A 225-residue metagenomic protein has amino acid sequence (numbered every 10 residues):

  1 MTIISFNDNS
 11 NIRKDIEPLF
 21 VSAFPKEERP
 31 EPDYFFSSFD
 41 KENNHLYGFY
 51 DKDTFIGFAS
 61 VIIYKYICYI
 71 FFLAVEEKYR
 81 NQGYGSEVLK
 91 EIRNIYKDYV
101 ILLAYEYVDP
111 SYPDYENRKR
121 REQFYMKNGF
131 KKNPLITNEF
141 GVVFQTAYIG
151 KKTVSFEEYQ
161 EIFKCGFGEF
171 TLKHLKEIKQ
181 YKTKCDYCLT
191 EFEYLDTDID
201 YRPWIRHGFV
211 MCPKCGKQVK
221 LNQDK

Functional and structural regions predicted by a protein language model:
M1-P30, Y34, E158-I162: Short amphipathic alpha-helix that is part of the acyltransferase structural core
S38-G48: A short helix-loop-beta-strand connector motif used in the catalytic cores of GNAT acetyltransferases and, in some
G48, T54-I62, Y66-A74: Conserved beta-strand in the GNAT
V75, N81-I95: Conserved acetyl-CoA-binding loop-helix of GNAT-fold acetyltransferases
Y96-N117: Conserved GNAT acetyl-CoA-binding A-motif
C185-C188, C212-C215: Short cysteine-rich clusters marking metal-coordination/redox-active sites
F192, V219: Cys/His-rich microdomains that often coordinate metals
D198-F209: Short linker/helix segments within small regulatory modules
